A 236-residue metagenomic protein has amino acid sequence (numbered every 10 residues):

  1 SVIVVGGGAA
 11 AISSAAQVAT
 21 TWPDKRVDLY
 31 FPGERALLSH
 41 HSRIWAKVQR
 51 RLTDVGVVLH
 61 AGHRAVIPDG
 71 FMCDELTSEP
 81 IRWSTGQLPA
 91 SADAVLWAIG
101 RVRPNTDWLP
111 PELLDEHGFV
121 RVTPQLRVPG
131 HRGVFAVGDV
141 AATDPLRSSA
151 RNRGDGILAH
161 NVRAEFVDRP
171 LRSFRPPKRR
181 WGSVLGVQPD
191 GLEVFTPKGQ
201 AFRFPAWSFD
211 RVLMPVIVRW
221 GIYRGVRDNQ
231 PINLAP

Functional and structural regions predicted by a protein language model:
S1, P89-G154: FAD-site-proximal beta/loop scaffold in flavoenzymes
G6-G8: Glycine-rich Rossmann-fold phosphate-binding loop(s) that bind the pyrophosphate of adenine dinucleotide cofactors
A11-I12: N-terminal Rossmann-fold NAD(P) dinucleotide-binding loop
A16-V66: Rossmann-like dinucleotide-binding cores of NAD(P)H-dependent redox enzymes
A61-S78: A conserved short coil-to-beta-strand element within the FAD-binding core of flavoproteins
H117-F135, F174, V187-A201: FAD-binding beta-loop-beta segment adjacent to the flavin cofactor pocket
V122, V137-G186: A conserved FAD-binding loop/helix module that cradles the flavin
G186-P236: C-terminal auxiliary extensions adjacent to catalytic cores
